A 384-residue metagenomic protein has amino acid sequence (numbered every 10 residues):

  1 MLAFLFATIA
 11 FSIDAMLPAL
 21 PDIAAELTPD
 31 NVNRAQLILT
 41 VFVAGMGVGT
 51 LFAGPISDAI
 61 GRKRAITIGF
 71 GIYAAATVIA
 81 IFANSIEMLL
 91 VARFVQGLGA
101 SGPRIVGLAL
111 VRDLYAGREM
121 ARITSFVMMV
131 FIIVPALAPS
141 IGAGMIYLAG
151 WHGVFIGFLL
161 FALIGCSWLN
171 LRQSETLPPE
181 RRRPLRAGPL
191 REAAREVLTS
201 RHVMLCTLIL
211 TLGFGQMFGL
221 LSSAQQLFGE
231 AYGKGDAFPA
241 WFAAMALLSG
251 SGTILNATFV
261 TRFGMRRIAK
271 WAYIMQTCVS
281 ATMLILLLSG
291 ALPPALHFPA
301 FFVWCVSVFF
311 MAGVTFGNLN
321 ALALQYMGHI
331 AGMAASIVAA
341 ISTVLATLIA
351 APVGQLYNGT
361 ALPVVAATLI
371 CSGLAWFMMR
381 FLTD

Functional and structural regions predicted by a protein language model:
L20-V48: Extracellular/periplasmic helix-loop-helix junction of adjacent transmembrane segments in MFS-like secondary
G47-E87: Conserved MFS/SLC helix-loop-helix module at the cytosolic interface between two early adjacent transmembrane helices
G61, F82-M88, G99, A116 (+1 more regions): Helix-breaking motifs and short loop linkers at transmembrane-helix boundaries and internal kinks in secondary membrane
R64-V78, L159, I268-M283: Structural signature of the two symmetry-related core transmembrane helices
I72-I79, E87-V95, P299-C305: Paired small-residue
M88, Y115, R122-L171, L177: Helix-loop-helix hairpin linking two adjacent transmembrane segments in secondary transporters
A92-I132: Cytoplasmic helix-loop-helix junction between adjacent transmembrane helices in 12-TM secondary transporters
T176-C206: Juxtamembrane intracellular "pre-TM" segments in multi-pass secondary transporters
